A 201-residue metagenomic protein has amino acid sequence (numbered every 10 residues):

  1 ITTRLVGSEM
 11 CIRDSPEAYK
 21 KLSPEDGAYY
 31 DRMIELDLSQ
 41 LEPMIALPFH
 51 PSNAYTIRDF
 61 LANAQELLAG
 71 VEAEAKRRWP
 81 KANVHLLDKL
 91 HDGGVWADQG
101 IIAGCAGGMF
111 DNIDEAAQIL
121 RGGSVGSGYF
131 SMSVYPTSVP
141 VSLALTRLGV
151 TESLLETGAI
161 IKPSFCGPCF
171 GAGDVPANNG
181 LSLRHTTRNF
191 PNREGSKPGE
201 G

Functional and structural regions predicted by a protein language model:
I1-G7, C11-I12: Single conserved hydrophobic/aromatic residue that forms the stacking wall/gate of nucleotide- or nucleobase-binding
R13-Y135: A glycine- and small/hydrophobic-rich beta-loop-beta segment that serves as a flexible "lid/hinge" or phosphate-binding
P24-A28, D92, E152, A172-V175 (+1 more regions): A general structural signal for short secondary-structure junctions and capping/turn motifs
L38, P163, H185: Pocket-edge structural micro-motifs
E42, A46, A54, E156-G158 (+1 more regions): Cytosolic catalytic domains that perform sulfur/thiol-centered chemistry
S52-N53, E115-G122, L148-E152, N178 (+1 more regions): Short, solvent-exposed amphipathic alpha-helical segments in soluble enzyme and RNA/protein-processing domains
G100-N112, G167-P176, T187, P191 (+1 more regions): Conserved phosphate/anionic-ligand binding catalytic regions in large, soluble enzymes, centered on
V125-P176, L181: Extended C-terminal subregions enriched in glycine
